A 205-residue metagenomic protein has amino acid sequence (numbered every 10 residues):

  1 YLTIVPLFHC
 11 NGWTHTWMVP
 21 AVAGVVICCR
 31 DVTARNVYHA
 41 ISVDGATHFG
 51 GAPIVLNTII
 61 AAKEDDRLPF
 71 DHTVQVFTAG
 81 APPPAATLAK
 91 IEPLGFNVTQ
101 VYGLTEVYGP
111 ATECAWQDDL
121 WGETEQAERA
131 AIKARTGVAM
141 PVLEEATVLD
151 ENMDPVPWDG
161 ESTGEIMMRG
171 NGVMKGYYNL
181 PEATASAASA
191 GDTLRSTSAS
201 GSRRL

Functional and structural regions predicted by a protein language model:
Y1, V26-I27, H48, V98: A short hydrophobic/small-residue beta-strand
T3, C28, G51, T78 (+2 more regions): A structural signal for the hydrophobic beta-strands that form the central parallel beta-sheet of Rossmann-like
F8-T47, A62, E145: Conserved AMP-binding/adenylation subdomain of ANL enzymes
A21, V43-G51, I60-A131, E144-E145 (+1 more regions): Gly/Ser/Thr-rich phosphate-binding loop
T33, V55-L56, P83, V173: Alpha-helix capping/helix-boundary segments
I41, F49-A52, T197, L205: Residue-level signal for inorganic ion chemistry
T136-V138, W158-D159, E165-L205: Conserved ATP-binding/catalytic segment of the ANL
V142-A146, G164: Change "...and in nucleic-acid phosphodiester-cleaving endonucleases..." to "...and in nucleic-acid processing enzymes
